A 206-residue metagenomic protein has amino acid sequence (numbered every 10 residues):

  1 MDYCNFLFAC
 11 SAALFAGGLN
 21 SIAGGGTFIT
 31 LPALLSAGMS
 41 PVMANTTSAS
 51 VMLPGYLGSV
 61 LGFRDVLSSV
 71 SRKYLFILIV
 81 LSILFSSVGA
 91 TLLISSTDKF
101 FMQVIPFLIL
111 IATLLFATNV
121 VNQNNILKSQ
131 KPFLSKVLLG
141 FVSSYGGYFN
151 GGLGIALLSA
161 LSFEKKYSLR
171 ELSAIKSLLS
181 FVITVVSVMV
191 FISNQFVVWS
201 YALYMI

Functional and structural regions predicted by a protein language model:
M1-A16, P32-P41, G62-G151, I155-E171 (+1 more regions): Juxtamembrane transmembrane-helix boundary motif
F15, S21-I22, Y148, L179: Residue-level marker of alpha-helix boundaries and capping positions
N20-F28, A160, L172-A174: Hydrophobic alpha-helical segments that either span membranes
G26, L57, L84, V88 (+2 more regions): Residue positions within transmembrane alpha-helices of multi-pass solute transporters
P41-A49, S173, S177: Small-residue hotspots at the loop-to-helix junctions and early N-terminal turns of transmembrane alpha-helices
T47-R64: Transmembrane alpha-helices of multi-pass small-molecule transport proteins
E171-S187: Hydrophobic alpha-helical transmembrane segments of multi-pass integral membrane proteins, especially transporters
